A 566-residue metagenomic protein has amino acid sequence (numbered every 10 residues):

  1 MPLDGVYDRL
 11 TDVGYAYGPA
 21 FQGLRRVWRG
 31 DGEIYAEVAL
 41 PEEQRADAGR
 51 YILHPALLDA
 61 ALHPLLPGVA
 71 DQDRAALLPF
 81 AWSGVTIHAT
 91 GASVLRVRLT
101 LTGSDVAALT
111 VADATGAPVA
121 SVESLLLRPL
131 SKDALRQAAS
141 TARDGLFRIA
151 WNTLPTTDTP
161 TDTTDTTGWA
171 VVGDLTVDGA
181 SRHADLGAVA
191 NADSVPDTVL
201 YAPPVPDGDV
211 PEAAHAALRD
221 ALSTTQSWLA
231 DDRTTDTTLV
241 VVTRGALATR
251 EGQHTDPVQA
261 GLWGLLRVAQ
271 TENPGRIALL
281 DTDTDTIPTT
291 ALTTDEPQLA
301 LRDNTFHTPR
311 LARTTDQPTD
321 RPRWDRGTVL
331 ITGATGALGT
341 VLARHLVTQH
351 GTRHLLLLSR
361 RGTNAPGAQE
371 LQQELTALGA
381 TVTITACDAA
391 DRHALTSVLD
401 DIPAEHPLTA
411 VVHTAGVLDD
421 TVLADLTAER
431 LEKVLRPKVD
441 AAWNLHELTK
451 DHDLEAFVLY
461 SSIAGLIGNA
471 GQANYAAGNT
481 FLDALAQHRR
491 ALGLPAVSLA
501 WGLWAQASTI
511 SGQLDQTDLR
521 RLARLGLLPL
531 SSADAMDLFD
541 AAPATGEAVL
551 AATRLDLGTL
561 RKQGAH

Functional and structural regions predicted by a protein language model:
M1-P297, R302-F306, R321-A565: 4′-phosphopantetheine-dependent carrier domains
R313: Glycine/aspartate-rich loop-and-adjacent alpha/beta segment that forms the canonical ThDP
Q317-T319: N-terminal flanking helix/linker immediately upstream of nucleotide/cofactor-binding cores
